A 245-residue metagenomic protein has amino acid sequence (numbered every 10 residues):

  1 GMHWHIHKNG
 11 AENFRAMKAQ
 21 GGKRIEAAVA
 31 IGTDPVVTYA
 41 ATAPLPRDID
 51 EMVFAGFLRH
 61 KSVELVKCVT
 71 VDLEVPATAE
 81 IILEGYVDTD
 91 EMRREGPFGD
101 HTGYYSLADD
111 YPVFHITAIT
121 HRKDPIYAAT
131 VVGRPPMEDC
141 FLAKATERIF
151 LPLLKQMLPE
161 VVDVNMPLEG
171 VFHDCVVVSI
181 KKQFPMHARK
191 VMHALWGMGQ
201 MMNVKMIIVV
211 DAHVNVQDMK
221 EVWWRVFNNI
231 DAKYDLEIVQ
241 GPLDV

Functional and structural regions predicted by a protein language model:
M2-T42, M201-V210: Internal alpha/beta scaffold segment
T33-V245: Charged, compositionally biased interaction regions
